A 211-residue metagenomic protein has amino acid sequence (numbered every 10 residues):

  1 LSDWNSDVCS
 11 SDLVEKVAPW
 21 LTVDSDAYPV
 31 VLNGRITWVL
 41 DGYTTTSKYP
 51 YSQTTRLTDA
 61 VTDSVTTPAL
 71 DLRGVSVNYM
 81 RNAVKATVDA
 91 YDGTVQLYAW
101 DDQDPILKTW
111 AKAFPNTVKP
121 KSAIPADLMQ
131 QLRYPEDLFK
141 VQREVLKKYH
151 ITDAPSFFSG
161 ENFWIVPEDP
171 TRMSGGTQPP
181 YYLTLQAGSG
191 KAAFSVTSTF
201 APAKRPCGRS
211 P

Functional and structural regions predicted by a protein language model:
S2, S6-P211: Soluble extracytoplasmic regions of secretory-pathway and membrane proteins
